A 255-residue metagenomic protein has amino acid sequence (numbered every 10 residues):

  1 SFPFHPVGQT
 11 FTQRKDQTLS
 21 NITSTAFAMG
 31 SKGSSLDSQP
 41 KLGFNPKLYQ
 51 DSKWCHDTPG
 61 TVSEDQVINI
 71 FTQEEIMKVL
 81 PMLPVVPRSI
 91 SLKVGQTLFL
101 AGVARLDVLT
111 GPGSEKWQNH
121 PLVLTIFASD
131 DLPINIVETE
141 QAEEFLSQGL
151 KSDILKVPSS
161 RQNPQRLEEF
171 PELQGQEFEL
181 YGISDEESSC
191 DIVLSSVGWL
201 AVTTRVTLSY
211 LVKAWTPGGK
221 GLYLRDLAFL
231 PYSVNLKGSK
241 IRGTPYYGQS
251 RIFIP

Functional and structural regions predicted by a protein language model:
F2-P255: Helix-rich effector regions associated with P-loop NTPase G domains
